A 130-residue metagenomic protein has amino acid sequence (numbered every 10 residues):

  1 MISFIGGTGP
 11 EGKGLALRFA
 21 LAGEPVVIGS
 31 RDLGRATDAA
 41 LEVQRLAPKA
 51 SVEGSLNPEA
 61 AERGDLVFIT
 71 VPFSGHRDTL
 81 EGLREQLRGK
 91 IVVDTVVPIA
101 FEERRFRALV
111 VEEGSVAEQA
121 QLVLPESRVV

Functional and structural regions predicted by a protein language model:
M1-R45: NAD(P)+-binding Rossmann beta1-loop-alpha1 motif at the extreme N-terminus of oxidoreductases
G6, P10, G34, S55-P58 (+4 more regions): Residues at secondary-structure transition points
G23, K49-S51, G89, E126-V129: A generic structural signal for alpha->beta connector loops
L41, E81, E118-Q121: Active-site phosphate/pyrophosphate- and oxyanion-stabilizing loops and adjacent acidic/basic residues in soluble
Q44-P48, L109-V111: Short, hinge-like loop/turn segments at secondary-structure boundaries
L46-I91, P98-R104: Rossmann-like NAD(P)-binding element
I91, V96-V130: Rossmann-fold NAD(P)-binding glycine/threonine-rich loop
